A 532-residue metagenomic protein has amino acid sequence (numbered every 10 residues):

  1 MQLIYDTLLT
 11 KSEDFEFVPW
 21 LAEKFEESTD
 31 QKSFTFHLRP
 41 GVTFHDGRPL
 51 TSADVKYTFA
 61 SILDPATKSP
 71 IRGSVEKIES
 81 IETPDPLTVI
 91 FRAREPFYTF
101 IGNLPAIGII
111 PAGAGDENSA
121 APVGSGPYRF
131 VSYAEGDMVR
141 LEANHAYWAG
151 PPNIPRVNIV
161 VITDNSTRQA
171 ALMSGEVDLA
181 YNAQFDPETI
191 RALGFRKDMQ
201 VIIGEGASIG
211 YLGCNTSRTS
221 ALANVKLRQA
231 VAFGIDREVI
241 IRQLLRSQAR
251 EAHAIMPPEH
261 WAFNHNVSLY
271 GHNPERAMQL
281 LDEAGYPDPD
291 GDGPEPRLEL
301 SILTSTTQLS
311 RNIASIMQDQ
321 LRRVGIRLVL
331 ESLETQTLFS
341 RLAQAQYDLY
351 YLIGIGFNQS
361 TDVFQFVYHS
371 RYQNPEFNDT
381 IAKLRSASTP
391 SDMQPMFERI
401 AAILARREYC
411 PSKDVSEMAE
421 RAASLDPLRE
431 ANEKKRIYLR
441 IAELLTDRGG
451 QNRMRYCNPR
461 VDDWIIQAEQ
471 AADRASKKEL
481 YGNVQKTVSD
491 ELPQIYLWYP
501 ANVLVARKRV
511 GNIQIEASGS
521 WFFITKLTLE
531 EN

Functional and structural regions predicted by a protein language model:
M1-T29, A60, V123-G124: N-terminal lobe/hinge region of extracytoplasmic solute-binding protein
S12-E16, P96-F97, G102-R156, S166-T167 (+3 more regions): Gly/Pro-rich hinge or "lid" segments in bacterial periplasmic/extracellular proteins
E23-K68, A171, A221-A223: Aromatic- and charge-enriched surface segment that lines or borders ligand/interaction sites
H37, P70-G113: Surface-exposed binding/hinge segments that line and control ligand-binding clefts or catalytic entry sites
G47, L179, R322-M396, A402 (+1 more regions): Periplasmic binding protein-like
D116, N144-I190, A207, R218 (+3 more regions): Ligand-site clamp/hinge motif
A143, I202, A223-D319, K383-R406 (+9 more regions): Append "and occasionally in soluble cytosolic enzymes with long acidic Gly/Pro-rich linkers
A442, L504-N532: Long beta-strand-rich cores associated with HINT superfamily self-processing modules
